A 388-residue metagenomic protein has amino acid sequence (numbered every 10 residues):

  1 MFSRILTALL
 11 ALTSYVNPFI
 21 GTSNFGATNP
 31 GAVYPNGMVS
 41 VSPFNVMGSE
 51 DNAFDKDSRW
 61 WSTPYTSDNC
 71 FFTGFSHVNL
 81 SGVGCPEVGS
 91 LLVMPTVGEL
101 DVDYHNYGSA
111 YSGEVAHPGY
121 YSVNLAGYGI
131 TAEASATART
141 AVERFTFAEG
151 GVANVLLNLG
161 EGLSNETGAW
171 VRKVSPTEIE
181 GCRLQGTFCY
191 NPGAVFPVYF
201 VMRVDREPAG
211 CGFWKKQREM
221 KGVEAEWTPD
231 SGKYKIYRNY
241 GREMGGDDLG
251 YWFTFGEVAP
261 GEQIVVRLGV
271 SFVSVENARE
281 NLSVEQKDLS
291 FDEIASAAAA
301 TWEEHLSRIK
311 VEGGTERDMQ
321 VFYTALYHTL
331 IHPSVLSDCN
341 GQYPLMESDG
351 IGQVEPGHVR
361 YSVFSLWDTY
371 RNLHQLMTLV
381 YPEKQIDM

Functional and structural regions predicted by a protein language model:
M1-L10: Fungal secretory targeting signals
L10-D387: Accessory carbohydrate-recognition regions in carbohydrate-active enzymes
